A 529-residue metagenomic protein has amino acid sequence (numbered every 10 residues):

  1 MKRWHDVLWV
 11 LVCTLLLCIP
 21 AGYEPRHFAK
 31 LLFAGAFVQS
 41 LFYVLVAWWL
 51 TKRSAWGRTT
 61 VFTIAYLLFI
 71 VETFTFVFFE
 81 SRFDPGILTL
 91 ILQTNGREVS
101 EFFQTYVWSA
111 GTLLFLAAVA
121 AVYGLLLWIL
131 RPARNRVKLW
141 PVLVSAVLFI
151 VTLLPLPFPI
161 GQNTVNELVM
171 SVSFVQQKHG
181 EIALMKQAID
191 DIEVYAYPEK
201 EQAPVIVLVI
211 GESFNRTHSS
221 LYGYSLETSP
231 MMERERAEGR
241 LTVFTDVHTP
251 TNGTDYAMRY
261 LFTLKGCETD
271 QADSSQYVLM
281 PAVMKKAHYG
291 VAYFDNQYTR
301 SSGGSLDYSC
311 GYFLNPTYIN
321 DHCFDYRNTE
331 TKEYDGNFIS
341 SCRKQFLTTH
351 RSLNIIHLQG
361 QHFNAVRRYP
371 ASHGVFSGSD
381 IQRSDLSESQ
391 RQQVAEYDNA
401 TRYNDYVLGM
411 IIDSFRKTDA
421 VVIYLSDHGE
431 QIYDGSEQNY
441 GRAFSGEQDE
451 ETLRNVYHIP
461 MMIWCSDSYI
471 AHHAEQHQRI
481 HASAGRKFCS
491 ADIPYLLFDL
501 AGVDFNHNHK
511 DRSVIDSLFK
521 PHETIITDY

Functional and structural regions predicted by a protein language model:
M1-N166: Transmembrane and membrane-interface helices of multi-pass, inner-membrane envelope-modifying transferases
K2-L11, E24, A29, A55-W56 (+6 more regions): Membrane-interface soluble catalytic domains
Y43-V44, S340-R343, D380-Y424, G446-Q448: A long, amphipathic alpha-helix that forms part of the scaffold/cap immediately adjacent to metal-dependent active
P155-S384, H458, C489-H522: Active-site-proximal alpha/beta segments of enzymes that process anionic O-linked groups
G211-S213, V421-H428: Conserved beta-strand->loop/alpha-helix structural units within folded catalytic cores of enzymes with alpha/beta
G223-E227, L425-H473: Histidine-centered active-site microenvironments of extracellular/periplasmic hydrolases and transferases
L264, F324-R327, Q392-Q393, E475-H481: Flexible glycine/proline-enriched surface loops and loop-helix/loop-strand junctions
S372-R391, Q438-F444, S468-H477: Flexible internal linker/loop segments at domain or repeat junctions
